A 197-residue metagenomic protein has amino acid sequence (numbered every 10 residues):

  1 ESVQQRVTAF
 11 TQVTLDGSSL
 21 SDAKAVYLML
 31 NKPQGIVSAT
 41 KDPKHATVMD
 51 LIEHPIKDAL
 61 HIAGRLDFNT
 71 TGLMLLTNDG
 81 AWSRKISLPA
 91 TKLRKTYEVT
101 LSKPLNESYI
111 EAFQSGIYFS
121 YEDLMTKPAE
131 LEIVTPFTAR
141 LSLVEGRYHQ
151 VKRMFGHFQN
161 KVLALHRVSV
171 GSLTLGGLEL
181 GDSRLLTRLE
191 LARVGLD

Functional and structural regions predicted by a protein language model:
E1-D197: Basic, flexible Lys/Arg- and Gly-enriched helix-loop patches that mediate nucleic-acid binding at interfaces with rRNA
